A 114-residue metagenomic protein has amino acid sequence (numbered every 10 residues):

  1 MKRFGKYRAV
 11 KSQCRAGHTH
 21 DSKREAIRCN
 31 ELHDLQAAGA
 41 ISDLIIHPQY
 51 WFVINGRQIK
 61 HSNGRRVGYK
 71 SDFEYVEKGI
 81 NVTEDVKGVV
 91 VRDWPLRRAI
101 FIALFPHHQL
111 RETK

Functional and structural regions predicted by a protein language model:
M1-K114: Electrostatic, structured charged patches in enzyme active sites and in nucleic-acid/phosphate-binding
